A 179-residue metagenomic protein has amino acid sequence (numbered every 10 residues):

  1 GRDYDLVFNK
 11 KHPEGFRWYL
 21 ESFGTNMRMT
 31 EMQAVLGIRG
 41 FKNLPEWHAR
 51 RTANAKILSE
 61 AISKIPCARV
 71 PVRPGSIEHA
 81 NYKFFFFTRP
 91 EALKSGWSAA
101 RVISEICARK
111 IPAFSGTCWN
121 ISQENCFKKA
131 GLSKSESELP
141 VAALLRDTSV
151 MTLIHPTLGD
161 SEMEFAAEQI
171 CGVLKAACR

Functional and structural regions predicted by a protein language model:
G1-R179: PLP-dependent aminotransferase class I/II
